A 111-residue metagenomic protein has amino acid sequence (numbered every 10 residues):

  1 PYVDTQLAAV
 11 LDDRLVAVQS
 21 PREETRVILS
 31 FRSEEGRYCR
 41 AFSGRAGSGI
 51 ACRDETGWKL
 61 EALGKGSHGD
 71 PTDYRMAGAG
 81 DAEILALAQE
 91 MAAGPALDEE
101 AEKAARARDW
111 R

Functional and structural regions predicted by a protein language model:
P1-M76: Juxtamembrane extracytoplasmic segments of single-/few-pass membrane proteins
D70-R111: C-terminal partner/receptor-binding element of secreted or periplasmic proteins
